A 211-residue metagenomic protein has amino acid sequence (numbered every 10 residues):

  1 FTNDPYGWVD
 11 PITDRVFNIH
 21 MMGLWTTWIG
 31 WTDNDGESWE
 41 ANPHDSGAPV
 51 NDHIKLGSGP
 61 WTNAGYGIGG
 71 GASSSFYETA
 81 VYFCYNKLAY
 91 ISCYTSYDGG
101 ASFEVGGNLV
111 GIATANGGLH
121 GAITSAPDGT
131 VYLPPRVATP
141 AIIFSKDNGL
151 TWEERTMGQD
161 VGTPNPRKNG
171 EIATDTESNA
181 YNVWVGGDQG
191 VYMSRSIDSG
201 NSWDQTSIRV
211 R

Functional and structural regions predicted by a protein language model:
F1-R211: Mobile, glycine-rich extracellular loop/lid and propeptide segments that shape or gate substrate/ligand access
